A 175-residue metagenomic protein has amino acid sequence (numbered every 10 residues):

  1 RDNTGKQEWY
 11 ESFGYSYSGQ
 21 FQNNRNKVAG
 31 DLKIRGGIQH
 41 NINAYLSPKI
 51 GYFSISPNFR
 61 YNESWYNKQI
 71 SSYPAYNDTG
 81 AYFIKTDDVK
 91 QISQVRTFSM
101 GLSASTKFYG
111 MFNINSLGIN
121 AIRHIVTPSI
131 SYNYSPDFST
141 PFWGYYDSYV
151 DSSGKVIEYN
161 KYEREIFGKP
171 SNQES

Functional and structural regions predicted by a protein language model:
R1-S175: Outer-membrane beta-barrel proteins and related beta-barrel translocases across Gram-negative bacteria
